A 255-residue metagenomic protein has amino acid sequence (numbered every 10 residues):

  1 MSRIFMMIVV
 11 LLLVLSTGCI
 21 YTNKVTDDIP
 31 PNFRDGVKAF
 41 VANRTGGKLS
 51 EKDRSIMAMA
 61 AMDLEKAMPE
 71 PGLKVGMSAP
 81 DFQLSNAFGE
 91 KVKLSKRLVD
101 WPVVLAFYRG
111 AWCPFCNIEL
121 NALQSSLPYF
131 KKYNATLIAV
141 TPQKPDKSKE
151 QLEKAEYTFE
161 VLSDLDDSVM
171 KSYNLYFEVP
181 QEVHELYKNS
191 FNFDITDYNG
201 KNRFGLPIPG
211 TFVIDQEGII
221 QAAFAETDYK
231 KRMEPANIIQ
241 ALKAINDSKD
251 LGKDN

Functional and structural regions predicted by a protein language model:
S2-S78: N-terminal targeting signals for export/organelle localization
A61-W101: Long amphipathic N-terminal alpha/beta scaffold segment
L94-L123: Short active-site neighborhood of thiol/selenol oxidoreductases, capturing the structured segment around
Y108, T141, D215: Short beta-strand/turn micro-motifs composed of small residues that flank or help shape donor/cofactor-binding pockets
E119-L175: Structural microenvironment flanking redox-active thiols in thiol-disulfide oxidoreductases
D164-K231: Thiol/selenol-based redox catalytic cores and closely related redox-interacting motifs
Y229-I245: A short, polar/charged loop-to-alpha-helix boundary motif
K249-N255: Cysteine/selenocysteine-centered motifs that mediate thiol-based redox chemistry or coordinate metal-sulfur cofactors
